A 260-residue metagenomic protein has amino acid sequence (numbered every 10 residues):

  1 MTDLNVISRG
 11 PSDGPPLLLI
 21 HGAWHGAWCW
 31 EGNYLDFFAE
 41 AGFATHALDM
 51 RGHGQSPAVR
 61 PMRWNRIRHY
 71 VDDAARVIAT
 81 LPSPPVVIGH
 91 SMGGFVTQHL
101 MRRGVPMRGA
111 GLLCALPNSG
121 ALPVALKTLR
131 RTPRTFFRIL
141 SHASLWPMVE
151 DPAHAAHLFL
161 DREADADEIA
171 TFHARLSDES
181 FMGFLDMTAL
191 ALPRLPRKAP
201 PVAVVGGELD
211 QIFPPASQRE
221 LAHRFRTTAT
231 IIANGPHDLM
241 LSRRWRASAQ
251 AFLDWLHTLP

Functional and structural regions predicted by a protein language model:
G14, G22-G26, S91, E208: Active-site glycine-rich loops that stabilize anionic/oxyanionic intermediates across multiple enzyme folds
A23-L35: The serine-hydrolase catalytic nucleophile loop
F37-V59: Conserved alpha/beta-hydrolase
Q55-P85: Active-site loop/oxyanion-hole signature of alpha/beta-hydrolase fold enzymes
P106, A110-S141, G183-M187: Flexible "cap/lid" loop of the alpha/beta hydrolase fold
K198, V204-G206: Short beta-strand/loop motif that positions the catalytic acidic residue of the alpha/beta-hydrolase fold
G206-G235: Conserved loop-alpha-helix segment in the C-terminal half of the alpha/beta-hydrolase fold that carries the catalytic
T228-P260: Catalytic active-site module of serine/aspartate enzymes centered on a nucleophile-bearing elbow/loop
